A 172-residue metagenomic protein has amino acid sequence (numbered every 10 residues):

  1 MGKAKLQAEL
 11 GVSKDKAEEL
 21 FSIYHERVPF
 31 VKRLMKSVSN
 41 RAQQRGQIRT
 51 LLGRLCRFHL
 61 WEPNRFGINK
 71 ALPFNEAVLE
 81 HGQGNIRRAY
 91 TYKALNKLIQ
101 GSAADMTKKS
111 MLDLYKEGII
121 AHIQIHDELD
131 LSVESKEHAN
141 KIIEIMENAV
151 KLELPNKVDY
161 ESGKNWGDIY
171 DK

Functional and structural regions predicted by a protein language model:
M1-K172: Conserved catalytic core of nucleotide polymerization and phosphodiester-bond processing enzymes
